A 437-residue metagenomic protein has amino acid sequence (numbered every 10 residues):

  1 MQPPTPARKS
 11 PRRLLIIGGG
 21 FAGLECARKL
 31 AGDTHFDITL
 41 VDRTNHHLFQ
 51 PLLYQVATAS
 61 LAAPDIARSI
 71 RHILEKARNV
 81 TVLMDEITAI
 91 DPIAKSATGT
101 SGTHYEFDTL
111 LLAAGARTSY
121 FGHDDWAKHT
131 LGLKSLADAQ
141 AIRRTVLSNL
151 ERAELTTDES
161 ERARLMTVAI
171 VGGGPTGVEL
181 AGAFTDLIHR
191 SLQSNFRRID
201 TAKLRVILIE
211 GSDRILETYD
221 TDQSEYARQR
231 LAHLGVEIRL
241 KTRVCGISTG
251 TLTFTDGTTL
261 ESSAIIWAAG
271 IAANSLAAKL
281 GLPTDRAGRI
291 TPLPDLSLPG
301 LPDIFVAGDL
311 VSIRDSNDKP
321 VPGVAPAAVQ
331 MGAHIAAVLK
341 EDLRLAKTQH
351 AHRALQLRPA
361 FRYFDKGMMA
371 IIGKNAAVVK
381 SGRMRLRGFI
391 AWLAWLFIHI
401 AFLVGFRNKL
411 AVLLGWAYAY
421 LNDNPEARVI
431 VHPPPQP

Functional and structural regions predicted by a protein language model:
M1-P11, V80-A169, L187, I266: FAD-binding core/adjacent interface of flavoenzyme oxidoreductases
Q2-T81, T88, P175-T218, I266 (+1 more regions): Beta1-alpha1 glycine-rich phosphate/pyrophosphate-binding loop at the start of Rossmann-like nucleotide-binding domains
P11, A336-P437: C-terminal, flexible cofactor-proximal segment of oxidoreductases
I17-G18, L112, V171-G172: Conserved N-terminal Rossmann-fold NAD(P)-binding element of oxidoreductases
A22, G115-T118, A181, I271-A273: Short glycine-rich anion-binding loops that position phosphate/pyrophosphate groups of nucleotides and phosphorylated
R78-I93, T185-P294, L298-G300: A Rossmann-like FAD-binding core segment of flavoenzymes
K128-D158, G250-T253, T259-M331, A337: FAD-site-proximal beta/loop scaffold in flavoenzymes
R162-Y219, Y226, E237-R239, P322-A360 (+1 more regions): Rossmann-like dinucleotide-binding core of oxidoreductases
